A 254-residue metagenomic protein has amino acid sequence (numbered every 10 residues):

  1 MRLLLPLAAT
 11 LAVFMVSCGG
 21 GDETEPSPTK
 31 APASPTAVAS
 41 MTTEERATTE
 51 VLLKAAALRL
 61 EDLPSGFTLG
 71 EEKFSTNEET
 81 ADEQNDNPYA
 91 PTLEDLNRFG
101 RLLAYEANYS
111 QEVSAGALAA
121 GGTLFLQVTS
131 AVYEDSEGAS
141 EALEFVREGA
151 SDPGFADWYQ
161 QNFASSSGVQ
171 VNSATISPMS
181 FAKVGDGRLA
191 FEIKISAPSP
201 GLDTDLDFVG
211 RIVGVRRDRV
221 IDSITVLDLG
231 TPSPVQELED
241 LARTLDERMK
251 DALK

Functional and structural regions predicted by a protein language model:
M1-L7: Bacterial N-terminal signal peptides that target proteins for export
F14-S17: C-terminal motif of bacterial Sec signal peptides marking the signal peptidase cleavage site
G19-D22: Bacterial signal peptide processing site
P28-G116, P153-Y159: N-terminal "mature-domain start" segment
L58, D62-T68, E134-G138, E144-S151 (+1 more regions): Sec-exported extracytoplasmic/periplasmic mature domains
D62, V132, V169-M249, L253: A short, solvent-exposed beta-edge/loop patch
Y109-E148: A short acidic-to-branched-hydrophobic micro-motif
G149-S180: Acidic, glycine-rich loop-and-strand cores that form catalytic or ligand-binding grooves in diverse globular domains
